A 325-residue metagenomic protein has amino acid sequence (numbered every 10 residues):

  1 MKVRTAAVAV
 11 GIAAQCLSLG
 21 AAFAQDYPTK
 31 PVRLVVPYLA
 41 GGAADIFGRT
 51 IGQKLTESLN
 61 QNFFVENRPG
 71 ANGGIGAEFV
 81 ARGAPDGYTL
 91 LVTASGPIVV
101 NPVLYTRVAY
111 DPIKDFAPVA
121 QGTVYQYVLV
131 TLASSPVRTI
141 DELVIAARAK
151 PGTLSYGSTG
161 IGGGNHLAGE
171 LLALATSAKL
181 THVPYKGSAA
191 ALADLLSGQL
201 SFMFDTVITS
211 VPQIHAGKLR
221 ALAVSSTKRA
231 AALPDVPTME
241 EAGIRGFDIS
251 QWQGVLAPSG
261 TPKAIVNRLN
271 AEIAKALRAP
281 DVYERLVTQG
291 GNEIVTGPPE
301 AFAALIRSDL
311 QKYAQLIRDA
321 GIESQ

Functional and structural regions predicted by a protein language model:
M1-V3: N-terminal secretory signal peptides that target proteins for export/translocation
V8, A14-F23: C-terminal segment of classical bacterial N-terminal signal peptides
F23-K114, T153, S177-T206, L277 (+2 more regions): N-terminal (or domain-start) structured segment
T29-P31, H215, E241, K263-Q325: An extracytoplasmic/periplasmic, membrane-proximal ligand-sensing/linker region
R82-Y88, V103-A190, M239, S250-R285: Hinge/capping helix and adjacent helix->loop/strand transition within the periplasmic-binding protein
P97-R107, L171-A175, F202-V236: A ligand-binding cleft/hinge motif common to bilobed small-molecule-binding domains
S210-R278, S308-Q311: C-terminal lobe and pocket-closing loops of periplasmic/extracytoplasmic Venus-flytrap solute-binding proteins
